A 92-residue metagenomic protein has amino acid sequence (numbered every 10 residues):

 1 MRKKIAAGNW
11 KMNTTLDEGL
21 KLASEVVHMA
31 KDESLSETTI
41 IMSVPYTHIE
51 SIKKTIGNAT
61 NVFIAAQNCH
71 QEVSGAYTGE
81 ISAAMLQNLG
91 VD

Functional and structural regions predicted by a protein language model:
M1-I81: Conserved N-terminal beta1-alpha1 strand-loop-helix module at the mouth
D92: Short acidic/polar active-site loop segments enriched in Thr and Asp
